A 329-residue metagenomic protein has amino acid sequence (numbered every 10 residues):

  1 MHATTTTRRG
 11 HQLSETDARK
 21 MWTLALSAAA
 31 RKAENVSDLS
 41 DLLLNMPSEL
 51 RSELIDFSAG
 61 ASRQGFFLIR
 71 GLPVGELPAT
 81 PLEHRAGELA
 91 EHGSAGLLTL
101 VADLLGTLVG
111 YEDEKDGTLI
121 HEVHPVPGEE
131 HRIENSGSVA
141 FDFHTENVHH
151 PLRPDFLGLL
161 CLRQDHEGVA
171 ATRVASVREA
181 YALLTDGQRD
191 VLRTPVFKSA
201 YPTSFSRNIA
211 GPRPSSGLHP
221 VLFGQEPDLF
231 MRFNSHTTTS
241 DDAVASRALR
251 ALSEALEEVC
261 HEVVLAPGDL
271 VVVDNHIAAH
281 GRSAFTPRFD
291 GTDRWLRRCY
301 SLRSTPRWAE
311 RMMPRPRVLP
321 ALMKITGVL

Functional and structural regions predicted by a protein language model:
M1-E49, D56-F57, A61-E83, H121-P267 (+1 more regions): Active-site environment of non-heme Fe oxygenases that use a 2-His-1-carboxylate facial triad
E88-E134: A gly/proline- and charged-residue-enriched helix-loop-helix capping module
